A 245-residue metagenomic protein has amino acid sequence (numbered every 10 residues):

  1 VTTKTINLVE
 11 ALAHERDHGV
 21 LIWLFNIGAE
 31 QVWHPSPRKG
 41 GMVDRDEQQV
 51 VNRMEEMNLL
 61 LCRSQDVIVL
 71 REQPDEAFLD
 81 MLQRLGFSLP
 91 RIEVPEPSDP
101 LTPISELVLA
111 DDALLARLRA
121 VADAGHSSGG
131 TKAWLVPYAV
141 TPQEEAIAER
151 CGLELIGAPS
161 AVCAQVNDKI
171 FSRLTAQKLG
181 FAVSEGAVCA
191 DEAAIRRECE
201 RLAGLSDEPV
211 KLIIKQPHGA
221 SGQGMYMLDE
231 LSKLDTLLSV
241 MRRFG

Functional and structural regions predicted by a protein language model:
V1-A161, F171: ATP-binding N-terminal substructure of ATP-dependent carboxylate-amine bond-forming enzymes
V162-G245: Active-site nucleotide/adenylate-binding loops and adjacent lid/helix of ATP-dependent enzymes
